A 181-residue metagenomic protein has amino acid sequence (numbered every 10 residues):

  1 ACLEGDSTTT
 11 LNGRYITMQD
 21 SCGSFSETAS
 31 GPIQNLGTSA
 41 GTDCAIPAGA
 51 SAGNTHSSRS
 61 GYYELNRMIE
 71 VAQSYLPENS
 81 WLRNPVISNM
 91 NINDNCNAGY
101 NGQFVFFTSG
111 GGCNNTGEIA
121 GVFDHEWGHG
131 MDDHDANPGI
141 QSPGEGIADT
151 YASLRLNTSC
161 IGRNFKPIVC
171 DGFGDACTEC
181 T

Functional and structural regions predicted by a protein language model:
A1-S74, E78-N84, S88, I92-C96 (+3 more regions): Acidic/polar low-complexity interaction segments
A72-L76, M131, D135, Y151-S159: A generic secondary-structure signal for well-formed alpha-helical elements
P77-M90, G139-S142, I161-I168: Short, glycine/acidic-rich hinge or "gate" loops at secondary-structure transitions that mediate conformational
N84, I119, G128, N157-C160: Loop/turn elements at helix/coil->beta-strand transitions in domains of secreted/extracellular proteins
F107-F123, D135-Q141: Short pre-active-site segment immediately N-terminal to the catalytic Zn-binding motif
G121-H134, E145-D149, S153: Active-site recognition of the HExxH zinc-binding catalytic motif
S142-T181: Post-HExxH zinc-binding segment in Zn-dependent metallohydrolases
